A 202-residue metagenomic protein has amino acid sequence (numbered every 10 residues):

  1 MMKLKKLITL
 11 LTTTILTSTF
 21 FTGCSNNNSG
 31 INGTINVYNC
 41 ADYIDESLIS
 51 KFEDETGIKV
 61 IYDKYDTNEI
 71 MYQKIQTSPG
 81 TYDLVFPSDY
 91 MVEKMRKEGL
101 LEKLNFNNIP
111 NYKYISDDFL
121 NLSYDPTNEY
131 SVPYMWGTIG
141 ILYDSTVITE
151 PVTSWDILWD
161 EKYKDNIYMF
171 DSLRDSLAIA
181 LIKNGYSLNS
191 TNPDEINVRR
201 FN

Functional and structural regions predicted by a protein language model:
M1, T9, N28-G30, E53 (+3 more regions): Generic structural signal for beta-strand residues in well-ordered domains
M1-T34: Short, low-complexity disordered leader/linker segments with a strong preference for bacterial N-terminal type II
K6-T9, T56, D165: Intrinsically disordered, low-complexity segments enriched in glycine/proline and serine/threonine
L7, E46, T67, E129-S131: Short, flexible segments with low predicted structural confidence
N26-K94: Early extracytoplasmic/lumenal segment of secretory-pathway proteins
T81, F86-N202: Extracytoplasmic ligand-binding site segments that recognize negatively charged/polar headgroups
